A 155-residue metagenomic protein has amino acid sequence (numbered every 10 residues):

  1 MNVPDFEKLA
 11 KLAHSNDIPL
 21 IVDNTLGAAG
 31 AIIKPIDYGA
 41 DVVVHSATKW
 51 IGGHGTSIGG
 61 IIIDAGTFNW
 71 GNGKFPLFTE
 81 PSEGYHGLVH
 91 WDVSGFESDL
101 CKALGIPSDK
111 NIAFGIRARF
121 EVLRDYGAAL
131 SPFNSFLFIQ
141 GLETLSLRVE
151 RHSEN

Functional and structural regions predicted by a protein language model:
M1-N155: Conserved PLP-enzyme active-site core in the AAT-like
